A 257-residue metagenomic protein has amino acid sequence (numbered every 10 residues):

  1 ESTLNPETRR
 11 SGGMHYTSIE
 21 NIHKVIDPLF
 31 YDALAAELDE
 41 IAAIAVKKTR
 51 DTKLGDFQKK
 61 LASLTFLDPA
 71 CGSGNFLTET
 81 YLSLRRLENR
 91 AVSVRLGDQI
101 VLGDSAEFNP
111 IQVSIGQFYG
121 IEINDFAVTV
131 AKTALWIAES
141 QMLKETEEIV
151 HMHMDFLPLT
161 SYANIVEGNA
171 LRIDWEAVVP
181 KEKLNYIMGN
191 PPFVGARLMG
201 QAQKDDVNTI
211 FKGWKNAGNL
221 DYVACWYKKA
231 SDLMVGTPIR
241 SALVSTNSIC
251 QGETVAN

Functional and structural regions predicted by a protein language model:
E1-N5: Long recognition/docking surfaces used for binding and targeting
T8-N257: SAM-dependent methyltransferase catalytic region
